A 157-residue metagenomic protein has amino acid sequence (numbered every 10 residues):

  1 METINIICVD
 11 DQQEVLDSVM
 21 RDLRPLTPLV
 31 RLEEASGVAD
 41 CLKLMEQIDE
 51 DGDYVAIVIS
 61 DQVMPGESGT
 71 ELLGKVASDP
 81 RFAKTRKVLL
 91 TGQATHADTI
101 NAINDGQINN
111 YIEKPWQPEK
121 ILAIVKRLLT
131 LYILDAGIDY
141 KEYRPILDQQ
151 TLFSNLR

Functional and structural regions predicted by a protein language model:
I4, Q13-V38: Two-component/phosphorelay signaling modules centered on CheY-like receiver
I6, D49-I59: Active-site beta3 strand of CheY-like receiver
D10, S60-D61, T91: Active-site residues of response regulator receiver
E34-Q47, G69: Helix N-cap/capping motif at the beta->alpha junctions
M64: Receiver (REC) domain active-site loop signature in two-component systems and cognate sites in sensor histidine kinases
E71, A94-N110: Alpha4 helix (beta4-alpha4-beta5 surface) of REC/receiver domains from two-component response regulators
P115-V125: C-terminal output helix
V125, T130-R157: CheY-like receiver
